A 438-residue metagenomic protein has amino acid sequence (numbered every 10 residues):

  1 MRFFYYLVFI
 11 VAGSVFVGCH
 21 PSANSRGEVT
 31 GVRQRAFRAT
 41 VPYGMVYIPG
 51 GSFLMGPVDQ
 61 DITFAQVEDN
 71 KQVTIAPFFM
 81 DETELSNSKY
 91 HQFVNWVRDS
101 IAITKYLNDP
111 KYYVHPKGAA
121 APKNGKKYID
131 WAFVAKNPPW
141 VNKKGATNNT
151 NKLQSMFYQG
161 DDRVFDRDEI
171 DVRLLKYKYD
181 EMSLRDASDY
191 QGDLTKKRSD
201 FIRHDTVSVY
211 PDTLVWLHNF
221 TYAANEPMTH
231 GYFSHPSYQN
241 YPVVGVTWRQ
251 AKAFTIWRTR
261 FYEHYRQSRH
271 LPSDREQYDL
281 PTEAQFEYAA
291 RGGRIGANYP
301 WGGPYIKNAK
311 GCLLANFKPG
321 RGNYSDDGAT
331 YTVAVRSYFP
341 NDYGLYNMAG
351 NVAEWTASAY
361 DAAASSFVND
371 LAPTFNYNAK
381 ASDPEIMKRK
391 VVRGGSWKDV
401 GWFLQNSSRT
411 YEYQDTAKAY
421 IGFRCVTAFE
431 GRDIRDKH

Functional and structural regions predicted by a protein language model:
M1-V29, A289: Bacterial Sec-dependent N-terminal signal peptides
H20-R26, Y47-I48, L54, D59 (+4 more regions): Functional-site microenvironments in short loops/helix caps that host divalent-cation chemistry
R26-L54: Post-signal peptide N-terminal segment of mature Sec-exported envelope proteins
F64-Q66, T74-A76: N-terminal post-signal-peptidase region of extra-cytosolic proteins
F78, L85, V94-I103, T255-S268: Short capping motifs at secondary-structure boundaries
K105-K197: Non-catalytic, alpha-helical, charged scaffold/linker segments that couple or flank catalytic or architectural cores
A379-D383, T410-A417: Short proline/glycine-enriched turn/loop segments at secondary-structure junctions
A419-R435: Short, structured beta-strand segments at or near domain termini in extracellular proteins/domains
